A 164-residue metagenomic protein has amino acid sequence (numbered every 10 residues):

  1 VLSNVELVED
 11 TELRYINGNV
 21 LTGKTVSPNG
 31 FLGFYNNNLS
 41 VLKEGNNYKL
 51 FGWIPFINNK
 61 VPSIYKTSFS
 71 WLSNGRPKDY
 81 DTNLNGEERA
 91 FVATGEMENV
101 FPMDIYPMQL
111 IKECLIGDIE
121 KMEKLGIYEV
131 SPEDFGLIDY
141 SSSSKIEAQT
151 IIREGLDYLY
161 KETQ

Functional and structural regions predicted by a protein language model:
V1-Q164: Redox cofactor-anchoring modules in respiratory/redox and cofactor-processing assemblies
